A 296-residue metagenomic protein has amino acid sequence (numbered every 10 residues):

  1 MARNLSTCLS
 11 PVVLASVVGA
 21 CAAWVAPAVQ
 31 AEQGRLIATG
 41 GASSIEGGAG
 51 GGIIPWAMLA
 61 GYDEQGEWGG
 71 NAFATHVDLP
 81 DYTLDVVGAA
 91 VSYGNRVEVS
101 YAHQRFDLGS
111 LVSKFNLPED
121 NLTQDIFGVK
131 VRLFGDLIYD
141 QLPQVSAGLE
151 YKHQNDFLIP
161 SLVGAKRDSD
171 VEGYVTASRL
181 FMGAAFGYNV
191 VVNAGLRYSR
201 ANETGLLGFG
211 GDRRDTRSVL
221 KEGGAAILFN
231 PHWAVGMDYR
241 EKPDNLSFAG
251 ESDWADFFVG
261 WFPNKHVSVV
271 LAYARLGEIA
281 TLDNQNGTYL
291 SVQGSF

Functional and structural regions predicted by a protein language model:
M1-A42: Cleavable N-terminal export/targeting peptides
A31-F157, E172-G173, S178-A184, N230-H232 (+3 more regions): Transmembrane beta-barrel domains of Gram-negative outer membranes and organellar outer membranes
V77-D81, N116-T123, V163-D170, G211-R217 (+2 more regions): Replace "Gram-negative outer membrane beta-barrel proteins" with "bacterial and organellar outer membrane beta-barrel
T83-D85, H103-R105, T123-D125, V171 (+6 more regions): Transmembrane beta-barrel architecture of outer-membrane proteins
L108-S113, Q154-L158, A201-G205, L246-F248 (+1 more regions): Outer-membrane beta-barrel proteins
G109, P118-D120, H153-D168, G205-L207 (+2 more regions): Extracellular/periplasm-exposed beta-strand and loop segments of Gram-negative cell-envelope proteins, dominated by
A165-N245, D253-W254: Detector for outer-membrane/organellar transmembrane beta-barrel domains, recognizing the amphipathic beta-strand
G250-F296: Predominantly the C-terminal beta-signal and adjacent terminal strand-loop region of outer-membrane beta-barrel
